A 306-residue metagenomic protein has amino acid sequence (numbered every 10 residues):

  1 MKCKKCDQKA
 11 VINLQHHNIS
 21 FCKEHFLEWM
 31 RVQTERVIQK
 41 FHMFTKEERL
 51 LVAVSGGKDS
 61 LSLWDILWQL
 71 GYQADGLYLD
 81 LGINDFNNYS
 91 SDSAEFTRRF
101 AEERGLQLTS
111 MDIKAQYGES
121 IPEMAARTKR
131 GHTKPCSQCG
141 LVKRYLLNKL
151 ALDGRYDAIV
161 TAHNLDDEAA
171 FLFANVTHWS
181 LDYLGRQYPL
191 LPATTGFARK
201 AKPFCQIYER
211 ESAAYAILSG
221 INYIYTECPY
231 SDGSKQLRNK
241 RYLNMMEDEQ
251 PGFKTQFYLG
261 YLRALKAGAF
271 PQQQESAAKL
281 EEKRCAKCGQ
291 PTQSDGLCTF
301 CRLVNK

Functional and structural regions predicted by a protein language model:
K2-G185, T194-F197, E209-S219, C285 (+1 more regions): ATP-dependent adenylation/nucleotidyltransferase module used to activate substrates
Q39, D166-A170, A174-F204, E209-S212 (+1 more regions): Flexible helical/loop "lid" subdomain adjacent to adenine-nucleotide binding pockets
